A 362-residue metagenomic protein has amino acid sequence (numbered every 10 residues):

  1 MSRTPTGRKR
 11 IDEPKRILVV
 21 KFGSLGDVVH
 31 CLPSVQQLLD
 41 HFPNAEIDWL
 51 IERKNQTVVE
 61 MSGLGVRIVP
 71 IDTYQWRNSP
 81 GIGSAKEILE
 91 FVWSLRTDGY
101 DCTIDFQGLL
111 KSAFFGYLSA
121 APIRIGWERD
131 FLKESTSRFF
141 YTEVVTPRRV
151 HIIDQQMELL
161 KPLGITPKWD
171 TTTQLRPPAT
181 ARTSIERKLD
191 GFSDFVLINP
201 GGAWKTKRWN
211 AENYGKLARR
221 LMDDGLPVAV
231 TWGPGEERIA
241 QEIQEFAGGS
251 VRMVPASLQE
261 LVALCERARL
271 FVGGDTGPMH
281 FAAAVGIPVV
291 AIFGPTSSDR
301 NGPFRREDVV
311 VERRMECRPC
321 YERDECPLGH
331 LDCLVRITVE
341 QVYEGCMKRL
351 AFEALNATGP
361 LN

Functional and structural regions predicted by a protein language model:
M1-N362: Catalytic machinery of carbohydrate-active enzymes, primarily nucleotide-sugar-dependent glycosyltransferases
